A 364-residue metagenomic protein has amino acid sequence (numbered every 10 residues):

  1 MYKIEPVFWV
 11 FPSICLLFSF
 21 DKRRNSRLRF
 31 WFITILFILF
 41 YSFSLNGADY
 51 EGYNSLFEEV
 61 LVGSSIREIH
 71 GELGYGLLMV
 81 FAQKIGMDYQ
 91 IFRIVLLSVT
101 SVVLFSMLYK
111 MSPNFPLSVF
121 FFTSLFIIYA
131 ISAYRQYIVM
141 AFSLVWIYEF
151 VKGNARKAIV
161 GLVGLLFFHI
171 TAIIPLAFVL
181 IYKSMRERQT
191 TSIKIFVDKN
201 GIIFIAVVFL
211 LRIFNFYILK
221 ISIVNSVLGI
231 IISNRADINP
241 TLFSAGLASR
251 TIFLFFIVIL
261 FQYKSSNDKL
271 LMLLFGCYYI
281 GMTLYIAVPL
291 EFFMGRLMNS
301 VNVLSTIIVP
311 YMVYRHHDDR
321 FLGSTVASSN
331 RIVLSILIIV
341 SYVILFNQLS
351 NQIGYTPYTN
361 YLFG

Functional and structural regions predicted by a protein language model:
M1-Y2, S19-L97, I344-G364: TM-lumen/periplasm interface segments of multi-pass membrane proteins, especially the first transmembrane helix
W9-V10, A158-G161, T171-Y182: Transmembrane-embedded, aromatic-rich helix segments that form part of the hydrophobic channel/pocket engaging
L28, F105-S124: Transmembrane-helix signature of polytopic, membrane-embedded enzymes that assemble or transfer cell-envelope glycans
F43, L166-T171, A287: Transmembrane helix irregularities
L45-N46, E51-G63, E72, G76 (+2 more regions): Alpha-helical transmembrane segments and terminal signal-anchor/GPI-anchor hydrophobic tails, characterized by long
P116-A133, Y137-L144, T171: Membrane-embedded helix bundles of polyisoprenyl
S143-K157: Membrane-interface transmembrane helices that cradle and orient dolichyl/undecaprenyl
D198-A206, D319-L345: Signature aromatic-anchored transmembrane alpha helix within multi-pass, membrane-resident enzymes that catalyze glycan
